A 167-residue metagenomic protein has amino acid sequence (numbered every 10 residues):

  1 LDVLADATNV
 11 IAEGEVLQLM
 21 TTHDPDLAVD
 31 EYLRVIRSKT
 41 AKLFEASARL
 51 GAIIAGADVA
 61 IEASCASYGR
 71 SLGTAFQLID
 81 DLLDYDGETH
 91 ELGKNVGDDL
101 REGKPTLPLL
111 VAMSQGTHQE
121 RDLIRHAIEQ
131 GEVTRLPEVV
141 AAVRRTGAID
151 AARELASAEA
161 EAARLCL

Functional and structural regions predicted by a protein language model:
L1-L167: All-alpha prenyltransferase/terpene-synthase fold signal
